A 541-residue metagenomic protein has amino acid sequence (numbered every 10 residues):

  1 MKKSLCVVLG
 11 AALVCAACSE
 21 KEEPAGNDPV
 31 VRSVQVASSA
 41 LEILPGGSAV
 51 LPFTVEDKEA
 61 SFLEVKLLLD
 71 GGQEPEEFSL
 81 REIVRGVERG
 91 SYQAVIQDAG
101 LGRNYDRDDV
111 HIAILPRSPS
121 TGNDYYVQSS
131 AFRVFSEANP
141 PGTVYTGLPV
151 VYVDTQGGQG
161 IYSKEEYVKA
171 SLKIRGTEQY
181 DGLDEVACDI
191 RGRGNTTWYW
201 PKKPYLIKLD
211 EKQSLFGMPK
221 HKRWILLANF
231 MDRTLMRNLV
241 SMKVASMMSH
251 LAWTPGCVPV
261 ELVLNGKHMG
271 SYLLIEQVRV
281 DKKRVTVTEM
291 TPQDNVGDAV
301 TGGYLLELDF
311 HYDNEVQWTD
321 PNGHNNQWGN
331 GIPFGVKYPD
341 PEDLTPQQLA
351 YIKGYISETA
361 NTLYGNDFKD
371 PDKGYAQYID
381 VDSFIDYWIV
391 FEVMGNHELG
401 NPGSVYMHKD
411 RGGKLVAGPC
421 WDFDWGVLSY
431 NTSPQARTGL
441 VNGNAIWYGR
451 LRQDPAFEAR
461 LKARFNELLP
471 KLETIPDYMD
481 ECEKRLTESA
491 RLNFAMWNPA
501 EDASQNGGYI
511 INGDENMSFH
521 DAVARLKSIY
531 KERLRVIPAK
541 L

Functional and structural regions predicted by a protein language model:
V14-A17: C-terminal motif of bacterial Sec signal peptides marking the signal peptidase cleavage site
S19-K21: Bacterial signal peptide processing site
D28-A37: Proline-enriched interdomain boundary motifs that mark the N-terminal boundary and often initiate the first structured
L41-G47: Short, solvent-exposed loop/linker segments at the N-terminal edge of repeated beta-sheet extracellular domains
V55-E59: Extracellular acidic, Ser/Thr/Pro-rich low-complexity tracts
G86-Q97: Aromatic sugar-binding surface patches on proteins that engage polysaccharides or sugar-phosphate polymers
V186, G194-T196, W200, F334-N401 (+1 more regions): Middle-to-C-terminal accessory/interaction subdomains
K208-S214, H221, A228-F230, H250-P255 (+1 more regions): Internal "kinase-insert"/substrate-recognition segments embedded within catalytic cores of ATP-dependent enzymes
